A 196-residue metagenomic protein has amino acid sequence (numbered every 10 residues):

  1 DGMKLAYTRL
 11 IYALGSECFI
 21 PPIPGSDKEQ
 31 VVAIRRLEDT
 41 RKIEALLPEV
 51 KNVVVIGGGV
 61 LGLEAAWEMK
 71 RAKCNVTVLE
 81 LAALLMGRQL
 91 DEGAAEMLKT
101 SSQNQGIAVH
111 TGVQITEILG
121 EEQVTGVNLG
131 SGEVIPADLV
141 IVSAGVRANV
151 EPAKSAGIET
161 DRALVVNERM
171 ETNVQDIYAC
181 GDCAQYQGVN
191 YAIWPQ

Functional and structural regions predicted by a protein language model:
L5, A72-E168: A Rossmann-like FAD-binding core segment of flavoenzymes
I11-Y12, I141: N-terminal Rossmann-like NAD(P) cofactor-binding module of classical short-chain dehydrogenase/reductase
L14-A72, V166: Glycine-rich dinucleotide-binding loop and its adjacent helix/turn
I20, T40, G62, A95-L98 (+2 more regions): A general structural signal for well-ordered alpha-helical segments in protein cores
I20-P21, L63-E64, G87, A137 (+2 more regions): Glycine/Thr-rich phosphate-binding loops of Rossmann-like dinucleotide-binding domains
D27-P48, E122-N128, E133-Q196: FAD-site-proximal beta/loop scaffold in flavoenzymes
